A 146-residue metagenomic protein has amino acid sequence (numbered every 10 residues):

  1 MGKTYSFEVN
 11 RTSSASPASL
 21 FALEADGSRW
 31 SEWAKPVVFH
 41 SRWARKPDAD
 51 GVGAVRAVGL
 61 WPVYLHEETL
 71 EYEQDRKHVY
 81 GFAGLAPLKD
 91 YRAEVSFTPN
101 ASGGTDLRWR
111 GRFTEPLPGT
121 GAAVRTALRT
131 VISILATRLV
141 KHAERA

Functional and structural regions predicted by a protein language model:
M1-R45: Hydrophobic ligand-binding cavity/cleft-lining segments
E32, G59-G104, R112-T114, S133 (+1 more regions): Hydrophobic-ligand binding "helix-grip"
S41-P47, E94-P99: Short amphipathic beta-strand and strand-loop transition segments with alternating hydrophobic
A49-V58: Short coil-to-beta transition motif at edge beta-strands of beta-rich domains
R112-A146: A conserved amphipathic terminal alpha-helix motif
